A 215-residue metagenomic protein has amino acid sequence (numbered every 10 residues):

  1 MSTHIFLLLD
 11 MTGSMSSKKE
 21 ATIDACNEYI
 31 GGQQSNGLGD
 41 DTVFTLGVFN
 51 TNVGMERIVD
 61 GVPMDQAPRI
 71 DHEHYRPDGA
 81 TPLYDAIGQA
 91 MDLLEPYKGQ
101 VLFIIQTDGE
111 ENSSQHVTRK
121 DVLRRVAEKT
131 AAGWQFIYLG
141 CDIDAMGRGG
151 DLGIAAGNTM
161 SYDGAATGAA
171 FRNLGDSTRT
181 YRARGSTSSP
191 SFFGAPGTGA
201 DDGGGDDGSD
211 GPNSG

Functional and structural regions predicted by a protein language model:
M1-G215: Acidic, low-complexity intrinsically disordered regions
